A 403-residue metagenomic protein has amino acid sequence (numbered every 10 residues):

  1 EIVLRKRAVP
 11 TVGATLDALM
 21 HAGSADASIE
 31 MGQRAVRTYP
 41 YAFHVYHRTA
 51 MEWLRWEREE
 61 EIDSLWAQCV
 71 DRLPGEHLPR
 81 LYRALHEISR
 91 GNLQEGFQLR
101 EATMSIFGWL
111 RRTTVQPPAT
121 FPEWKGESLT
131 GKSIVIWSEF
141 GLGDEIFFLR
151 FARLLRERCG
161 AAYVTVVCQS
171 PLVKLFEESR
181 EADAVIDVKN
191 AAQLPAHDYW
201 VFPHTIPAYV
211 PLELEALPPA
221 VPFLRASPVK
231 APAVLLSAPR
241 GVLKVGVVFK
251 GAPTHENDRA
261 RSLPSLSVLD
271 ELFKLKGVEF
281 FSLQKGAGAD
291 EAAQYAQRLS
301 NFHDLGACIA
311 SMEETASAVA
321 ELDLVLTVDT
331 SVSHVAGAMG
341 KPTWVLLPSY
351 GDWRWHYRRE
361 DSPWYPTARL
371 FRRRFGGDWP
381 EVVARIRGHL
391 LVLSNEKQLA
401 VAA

Functional and structural regions predicted by a protein language model:
E1-K6: Flexible helix-coil transition and linker loops at the boundaries of alpha-helical arrays
P10-A403: Catalytic machinery of carbohydrate-active enzymes, primarily nucleotide-sugar-dependent glycosyltransferases
